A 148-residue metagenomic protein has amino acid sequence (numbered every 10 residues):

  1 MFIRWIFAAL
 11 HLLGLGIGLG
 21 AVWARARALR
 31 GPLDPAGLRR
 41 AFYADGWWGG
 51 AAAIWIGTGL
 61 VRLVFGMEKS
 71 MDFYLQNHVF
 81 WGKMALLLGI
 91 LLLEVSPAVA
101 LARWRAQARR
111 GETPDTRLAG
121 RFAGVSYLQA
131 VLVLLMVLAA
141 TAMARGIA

Functional and structural regions predicted by a protein language model:
M1-A148: Polytopic transmembrane helical bundles with strong interfacial aromatic enrichment
